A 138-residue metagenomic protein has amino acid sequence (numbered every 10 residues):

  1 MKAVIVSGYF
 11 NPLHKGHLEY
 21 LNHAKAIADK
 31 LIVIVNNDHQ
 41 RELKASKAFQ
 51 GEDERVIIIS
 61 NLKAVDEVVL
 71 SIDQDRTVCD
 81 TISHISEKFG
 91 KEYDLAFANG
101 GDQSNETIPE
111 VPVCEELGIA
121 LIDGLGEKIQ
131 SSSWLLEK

Functional and structural regions predicted by a protein language model:
M1-K138: Nucleotidyltransferase catalytic core that binds NTPs
